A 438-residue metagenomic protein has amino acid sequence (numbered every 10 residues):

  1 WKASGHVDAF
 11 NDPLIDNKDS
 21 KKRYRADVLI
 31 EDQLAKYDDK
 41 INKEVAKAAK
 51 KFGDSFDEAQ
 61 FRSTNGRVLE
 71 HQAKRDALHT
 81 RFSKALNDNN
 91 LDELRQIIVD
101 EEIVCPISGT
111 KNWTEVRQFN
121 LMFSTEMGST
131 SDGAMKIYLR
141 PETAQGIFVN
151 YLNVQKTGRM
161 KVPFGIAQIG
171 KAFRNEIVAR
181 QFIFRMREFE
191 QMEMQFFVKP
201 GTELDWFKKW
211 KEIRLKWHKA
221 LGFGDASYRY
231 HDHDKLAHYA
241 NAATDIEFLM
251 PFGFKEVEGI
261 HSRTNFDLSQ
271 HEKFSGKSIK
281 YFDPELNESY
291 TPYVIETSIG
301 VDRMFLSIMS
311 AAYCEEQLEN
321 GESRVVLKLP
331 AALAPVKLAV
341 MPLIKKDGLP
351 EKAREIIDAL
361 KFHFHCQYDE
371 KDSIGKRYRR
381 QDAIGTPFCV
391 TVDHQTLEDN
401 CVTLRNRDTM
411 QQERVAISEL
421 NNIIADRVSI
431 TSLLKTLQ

Functional and structural regions predicted by a protein language model:
W1-Q438: NTP/phosphate- and nucleic-acid-binding module
